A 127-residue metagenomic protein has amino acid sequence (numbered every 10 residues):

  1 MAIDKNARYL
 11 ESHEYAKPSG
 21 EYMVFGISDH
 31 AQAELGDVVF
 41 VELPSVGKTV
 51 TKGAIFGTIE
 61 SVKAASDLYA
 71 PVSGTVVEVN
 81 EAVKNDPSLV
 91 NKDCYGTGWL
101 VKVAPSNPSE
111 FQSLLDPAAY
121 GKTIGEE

Functional and structural regions predicted by a protein language model:
M1-I55, S88, K92-E127: Acidic, low-complexity mobile loops and tails
H13, I59, L68, S73-V76: Conserved hydrophobic positions within beta-strands
P18, S61-V62, P71, S106: A short, compositionally biased micro-patch
G57, V77, K84, G121: Nucleotide phosphate-binding site architecture
S61-A64, E81: Short, conserved catalytic or interaction motifs in soluble domains
K63, Y69-P71, Y95-G98: Short connector loops at helix/strand junctions that flank enzyme active sites, especially segments positioning acidic
